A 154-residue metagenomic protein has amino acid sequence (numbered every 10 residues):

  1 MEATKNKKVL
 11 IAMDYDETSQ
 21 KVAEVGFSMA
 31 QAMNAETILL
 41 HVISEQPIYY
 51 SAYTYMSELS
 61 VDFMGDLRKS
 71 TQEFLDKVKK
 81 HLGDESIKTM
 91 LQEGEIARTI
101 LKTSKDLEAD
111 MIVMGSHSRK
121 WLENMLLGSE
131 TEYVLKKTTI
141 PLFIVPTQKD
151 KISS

Functional and structural regions predicted by a protein language model:
M1-T4, K79-I112, K149-S154: Structural beta-alpha unit
E2-S57: Small/aliphatic-rich secondary-structure junction motif
L40, K88-Q92, F143: General small-molecule cofactor/ligand-binding pocket signal
T54-E58, D106-L107, E130-T131: Short, hinge-like loop/turn segments at secondary-structure boundaries
E58-S70: A short acidic, glycine-rich active-site loop that binds or catalyzes chemistry on phosphate/adenosine moieties
M111-K136, K151-I152: Glycine-rich, Arg-bearing micro-motifs that act as flexible, cationic patches
L142-Q148: Short, flexible loop segments at boundaries between secondary-structure elements
